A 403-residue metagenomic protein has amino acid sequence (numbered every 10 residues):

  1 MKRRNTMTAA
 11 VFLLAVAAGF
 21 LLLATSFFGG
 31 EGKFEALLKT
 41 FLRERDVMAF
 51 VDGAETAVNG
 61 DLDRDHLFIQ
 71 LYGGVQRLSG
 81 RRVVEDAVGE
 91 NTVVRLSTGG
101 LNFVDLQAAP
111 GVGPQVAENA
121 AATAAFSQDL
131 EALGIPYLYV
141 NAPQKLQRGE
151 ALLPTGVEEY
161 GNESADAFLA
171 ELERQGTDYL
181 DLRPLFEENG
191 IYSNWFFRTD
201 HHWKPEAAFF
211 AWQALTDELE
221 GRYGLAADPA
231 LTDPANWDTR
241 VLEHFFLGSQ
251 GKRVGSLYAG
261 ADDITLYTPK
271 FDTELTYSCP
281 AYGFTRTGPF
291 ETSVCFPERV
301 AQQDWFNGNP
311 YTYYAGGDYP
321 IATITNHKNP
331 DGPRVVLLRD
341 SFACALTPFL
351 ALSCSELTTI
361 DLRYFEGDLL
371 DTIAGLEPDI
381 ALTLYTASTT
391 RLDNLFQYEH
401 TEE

Functional and structural regions predicted by a protein language model:
M1-E403: Extracellular glycan-modifying ectodomains
